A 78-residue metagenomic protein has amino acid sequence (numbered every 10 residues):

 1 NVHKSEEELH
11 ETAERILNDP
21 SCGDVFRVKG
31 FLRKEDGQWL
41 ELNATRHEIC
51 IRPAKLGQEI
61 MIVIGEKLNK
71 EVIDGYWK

Functional and structural regions predicted by a protein language model:
N1-K78: P-loop NTP-binding site
